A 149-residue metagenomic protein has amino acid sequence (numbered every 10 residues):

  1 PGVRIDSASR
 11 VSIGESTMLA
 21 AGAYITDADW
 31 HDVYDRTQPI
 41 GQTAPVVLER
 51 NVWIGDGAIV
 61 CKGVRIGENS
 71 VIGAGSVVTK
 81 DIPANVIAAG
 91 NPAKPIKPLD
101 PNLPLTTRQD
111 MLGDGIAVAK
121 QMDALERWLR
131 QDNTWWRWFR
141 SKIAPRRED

Functional and structural regions predicted by a protein language model:
P1-V64, L99-D100: Flexible, glycine/small-residue-enriched loop-and-beta-strand segment within the central core of proteins
Q38-C61, N91-D149: C-terminal segments of enzyme domains that contribute to small-molecule binding surfaces
V64, S76, I82, N91: Short beta-to-alpha loop/turn elements within the nucleotide-binding domains of ABC transporters
V71-G73: A generic "structured core" feature
K80-N85, G115: Short arginine-rich
A88: Conserved active-site beta-strand element of glycosyltransferases/polysaccharide synthases
